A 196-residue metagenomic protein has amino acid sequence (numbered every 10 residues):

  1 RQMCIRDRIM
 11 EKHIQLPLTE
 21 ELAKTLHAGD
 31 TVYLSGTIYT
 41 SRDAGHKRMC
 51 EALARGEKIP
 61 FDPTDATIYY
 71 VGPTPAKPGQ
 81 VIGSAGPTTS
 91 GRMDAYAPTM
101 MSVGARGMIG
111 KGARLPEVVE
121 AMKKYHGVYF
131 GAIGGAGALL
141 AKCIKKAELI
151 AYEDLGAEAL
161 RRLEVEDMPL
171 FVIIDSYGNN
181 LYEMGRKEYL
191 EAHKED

Functional and structural regions predicted by a protein language model:
R1-I5: Short, small-residue-biased leader/transition segments that mark boundaries at the very start of proteins
M10-L18: Short, structured beta-strand/loop micro-motifs enriched in basic residues and often containing a Trp
L18, I38, P73-P75, D167 (+1 more regions): A broadly conserved detector of short glycine/acidic/proline-rich loop/turn motifs that flank catalytic sites and bind
L34, K142-D196: C-terminal binding/interaction regions
T40-S41, G45-M168: Feature captures the catalytic cores and cofactor-binding loops of soluble hydro-lyases/lyases that act on carboxylate
